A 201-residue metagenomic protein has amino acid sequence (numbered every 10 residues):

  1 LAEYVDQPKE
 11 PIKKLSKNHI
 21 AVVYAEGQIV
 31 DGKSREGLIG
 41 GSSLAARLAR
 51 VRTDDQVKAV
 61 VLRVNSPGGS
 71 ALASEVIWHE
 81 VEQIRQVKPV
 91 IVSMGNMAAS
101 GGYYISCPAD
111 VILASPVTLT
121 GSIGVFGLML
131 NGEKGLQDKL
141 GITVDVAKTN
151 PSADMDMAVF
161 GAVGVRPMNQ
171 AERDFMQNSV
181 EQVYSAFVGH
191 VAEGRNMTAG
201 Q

Functional and structural regions predicted by a protein language model:
L1-V92, M97-G194: Small-residue-centered hinge/linker elements
G194-Q201: Amphipathic alpha-helical substructures
